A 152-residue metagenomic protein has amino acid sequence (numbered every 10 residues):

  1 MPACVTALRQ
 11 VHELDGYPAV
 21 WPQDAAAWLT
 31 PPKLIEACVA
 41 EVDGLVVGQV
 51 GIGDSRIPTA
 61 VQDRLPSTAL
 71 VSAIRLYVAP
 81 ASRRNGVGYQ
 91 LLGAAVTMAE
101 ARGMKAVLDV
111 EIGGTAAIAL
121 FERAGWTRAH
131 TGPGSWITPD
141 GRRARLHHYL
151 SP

Functional and structural regions predicted by a protein language model:
A3, V46, T115-A116: Short alpha-helical
T6-P80, L92-G93: Acetyl-CoA-dependent GNAT
I35, R142-H148: Short hydrophobic/aromatic beta-strand or adjacent loop that forms the aromatic wall/cage of a ligand/substrate-binding
V78, R84-T97, A119, R123: Conserved acetyl-CoA-binding loop-helix of GNAT-fold acetyltransferases
R83, L108-I118, S135-P139: Conserved beta-strand-loop-alpha-helix junction that forms the acyl-donor binding cleft
A99-E111: Conserved GNAT acetyl-CoA-binding A-motif
E122-G132: Conserved acetyl-CoA-binding loop of GNAT-fold acetyltransferases
